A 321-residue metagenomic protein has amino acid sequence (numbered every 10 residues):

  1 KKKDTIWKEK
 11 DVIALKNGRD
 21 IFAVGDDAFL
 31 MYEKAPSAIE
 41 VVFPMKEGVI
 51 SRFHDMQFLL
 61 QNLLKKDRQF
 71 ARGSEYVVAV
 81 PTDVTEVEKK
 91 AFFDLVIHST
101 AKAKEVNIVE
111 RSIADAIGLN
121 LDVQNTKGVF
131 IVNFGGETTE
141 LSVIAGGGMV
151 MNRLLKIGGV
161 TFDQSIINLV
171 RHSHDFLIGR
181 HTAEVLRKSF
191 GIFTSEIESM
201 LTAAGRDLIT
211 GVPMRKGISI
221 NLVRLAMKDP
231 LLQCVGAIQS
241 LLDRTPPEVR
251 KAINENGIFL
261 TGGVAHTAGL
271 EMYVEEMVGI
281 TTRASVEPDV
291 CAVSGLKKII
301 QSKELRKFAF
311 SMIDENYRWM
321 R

Functional and structural regions predicted by a protein language model:
K1, G136-T138: Short acidic, Gly/Ser-rich segments with clustered Asp/Glu that frequently serve as metal-coordination loops in enzyme
K1-I131, I144-I258, A265-E287, C291-A292 (+1 more regions): Nucleotide/phosphate-binding catalytic cleft detector across ATP-hydrolyzing and phosphate-transferring enzymes
E140-S142: A structural feature that tracks compact, well-ordered secondary-structure segments with a strong bias toward
